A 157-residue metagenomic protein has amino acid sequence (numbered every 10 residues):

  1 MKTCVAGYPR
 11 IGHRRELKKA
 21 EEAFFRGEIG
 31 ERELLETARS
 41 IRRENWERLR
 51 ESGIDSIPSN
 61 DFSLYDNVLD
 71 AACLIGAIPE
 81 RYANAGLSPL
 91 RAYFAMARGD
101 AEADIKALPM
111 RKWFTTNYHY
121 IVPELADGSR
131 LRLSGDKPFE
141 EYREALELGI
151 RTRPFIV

Functional and structural regions predicted by a protein language model:
M1-V157: Domain-level signal for soluble alpha/beta catalytic cores
